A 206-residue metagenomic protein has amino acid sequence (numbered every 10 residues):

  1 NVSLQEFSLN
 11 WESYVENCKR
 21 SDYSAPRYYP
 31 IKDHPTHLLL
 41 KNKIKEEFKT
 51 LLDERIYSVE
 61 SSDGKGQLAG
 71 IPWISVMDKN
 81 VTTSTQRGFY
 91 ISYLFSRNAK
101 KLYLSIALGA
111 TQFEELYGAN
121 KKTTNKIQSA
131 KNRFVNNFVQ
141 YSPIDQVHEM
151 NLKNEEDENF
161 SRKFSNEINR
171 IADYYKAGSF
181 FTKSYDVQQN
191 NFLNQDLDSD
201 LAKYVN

Functional and structural regions predicted by a protein language model:
V2-D22, K153-N206: Long, solvent-exposed, polar/charged low-complexity segments
V2-F48: N-terminal "first-domain core" detector
K32-P35, R97-N159: Compact, glycine/acidic-enriched structural inserts
L39-G64: N-terminal secretory-pathway/extracellular module detecting exported/lumenal segments and adjacent signal-anchor/first
E60-S92: Amphipathic, interaction-prone secondary-structure segments
V76, Y93-F95, I106, Y185: Hydrophobic side chains in beta-strands
V81-T85, L94-A99, I171-K176: Short glycine/proline-enriched loop/turn "hinge" motifs that connect secondary-structure elements and lie
T82-T83, T111-F113, Q188-F192: Short acidic, S/G/P-rich loop/turn micro-motifs used as interaction or catalytic elements
